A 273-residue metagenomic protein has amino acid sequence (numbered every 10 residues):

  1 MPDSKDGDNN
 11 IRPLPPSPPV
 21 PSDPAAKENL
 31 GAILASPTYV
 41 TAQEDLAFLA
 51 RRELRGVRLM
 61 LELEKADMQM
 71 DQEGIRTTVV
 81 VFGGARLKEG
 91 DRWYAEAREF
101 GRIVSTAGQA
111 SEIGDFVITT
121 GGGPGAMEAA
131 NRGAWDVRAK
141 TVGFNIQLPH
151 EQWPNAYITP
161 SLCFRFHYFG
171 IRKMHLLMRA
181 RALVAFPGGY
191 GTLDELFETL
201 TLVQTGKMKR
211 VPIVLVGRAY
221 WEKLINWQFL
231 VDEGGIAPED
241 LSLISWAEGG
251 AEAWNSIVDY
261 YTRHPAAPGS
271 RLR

Functional and structural regions predicted by a protein language model:
P2, D8-E28, I33-P37, A42 (+1 more regions): Glycine-rich beta-alpha loop segments
E64-G83, H167-L183, L200-K207: Glycine/serine-rich loop-strand microenvironments at binding/catalytic pocket rims
D71-G74, A110-E112, W135, N155-Y157 (+3 more regions): Solvent-exposed alpha-helices and their adjacent loops that cap or buttress functional pockets in soluble metabolic
G114-V117, R210-P212, L241-I244: Residue-level recognition of the N-termini of beta-strands and the immediately preceding loop/turn
T120-F186, Y190-G191, F197: Phosphate/pyrophosphate-binding betaalpha-module
W135-D136, E198-V203, F229-E233, Y261-T262: Short, solvent-exposed amphipathic alpha-helical segments in soluble enzyme and RNA/protein-processing domains
R138-E151, F186, L200-L224, P238-E239: Short, acidic/small-residue loops that bind anionic groups at enzyme active sites
L215-R273: C-terminal functional extensions of proteins
